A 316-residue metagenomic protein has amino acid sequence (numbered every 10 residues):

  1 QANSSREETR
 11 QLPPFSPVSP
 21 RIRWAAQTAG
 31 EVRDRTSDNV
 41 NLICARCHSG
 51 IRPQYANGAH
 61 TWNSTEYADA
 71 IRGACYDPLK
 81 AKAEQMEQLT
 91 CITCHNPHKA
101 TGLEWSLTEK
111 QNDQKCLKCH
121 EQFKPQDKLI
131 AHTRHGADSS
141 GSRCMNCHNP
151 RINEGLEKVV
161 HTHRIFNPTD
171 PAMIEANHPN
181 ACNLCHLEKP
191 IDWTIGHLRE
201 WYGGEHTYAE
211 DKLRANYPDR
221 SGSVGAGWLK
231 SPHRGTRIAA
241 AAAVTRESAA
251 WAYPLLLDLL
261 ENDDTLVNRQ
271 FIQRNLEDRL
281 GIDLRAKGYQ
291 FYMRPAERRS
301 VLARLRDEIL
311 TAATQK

Functional and structural regions predicted by a protein language model:
Q1-A239, A243, E247: Primarily the internal scaffold of c-type cytochrome electron-transfer domains, especially repeated/multiheme c-type
Y202-G204, Q273-L280: TPR/TPR-like alpha-solenoid helical repeat scaffolds
D219-W228, A249-E261, G281-Y292: Amphipathic alpha-helical scaffolding segments comprising HEAT/armadillo-like alpha-solenoid repeats
P232-H233, D263-T265: Short inter-helical turns and helix N-cap capping residues of alpha-solenoid HEAT/ARM repeat scaffolds
R237, N268-R269: Residue-level detector of extended alpha-helical repeat arrays and alpha-solenoid scaffolds
A240-A242, L257, I272-Q273, E277: Hydrophobic core positions within HEAT/HEAT-like alpha-solenoid repeats
L255, A286-A312: Alpha-helical scaffold repeats of the Armadillo/HEAT/TPR superfamily
T314-K316: Eukaryotic intrinsically disordered, low-complexity regulatory tails and linkers enriched in charged/polar residues
